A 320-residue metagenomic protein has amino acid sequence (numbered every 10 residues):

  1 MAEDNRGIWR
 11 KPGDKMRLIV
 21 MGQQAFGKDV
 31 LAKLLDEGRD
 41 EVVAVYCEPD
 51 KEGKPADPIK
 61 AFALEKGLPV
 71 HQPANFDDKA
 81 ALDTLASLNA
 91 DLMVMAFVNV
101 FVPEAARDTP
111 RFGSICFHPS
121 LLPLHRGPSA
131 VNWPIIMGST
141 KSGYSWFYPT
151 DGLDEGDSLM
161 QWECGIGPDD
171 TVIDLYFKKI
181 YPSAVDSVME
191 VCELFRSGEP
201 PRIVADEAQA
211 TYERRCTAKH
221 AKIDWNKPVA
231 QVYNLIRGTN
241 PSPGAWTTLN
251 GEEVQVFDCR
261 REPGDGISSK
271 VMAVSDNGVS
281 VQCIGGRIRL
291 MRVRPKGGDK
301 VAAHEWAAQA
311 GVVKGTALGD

Functional and structural regions predicted by a protein language model:
R6-K54: N-terminal Rossmann-like dinucleotide-binding module
W9-K11, Y46-C47, N226-D320: An anion-binding loop in the catalytic cleft
R17, E37, V94-Y212: Donor/substrate-binding cores of folate-linked one-carbon enzymes
R17-I19, V43-E48, P69-L88, V100-P119: Internal alpha/beta domain cores that form substrate/cofactor-binding pockets in large enzymes and binding proteins
G22, V45, A63, M93 (+6 more regions): A residue-level signal for conserved active-site and pocket-lining positions in enzyme catalytic cores
K28, A56, D78-L82, V100 (+1 more regions): Structural motif corresponding to alpha-helix initiation and N-cap regions
K51-K66: N-terminal beta-loop-helix "entrance" segment that forms/cooperates in small-molecule cofactor or anionic ligand
R214-K227: Acyl-group handling in specialized metabolite and lipid biosynthesis
